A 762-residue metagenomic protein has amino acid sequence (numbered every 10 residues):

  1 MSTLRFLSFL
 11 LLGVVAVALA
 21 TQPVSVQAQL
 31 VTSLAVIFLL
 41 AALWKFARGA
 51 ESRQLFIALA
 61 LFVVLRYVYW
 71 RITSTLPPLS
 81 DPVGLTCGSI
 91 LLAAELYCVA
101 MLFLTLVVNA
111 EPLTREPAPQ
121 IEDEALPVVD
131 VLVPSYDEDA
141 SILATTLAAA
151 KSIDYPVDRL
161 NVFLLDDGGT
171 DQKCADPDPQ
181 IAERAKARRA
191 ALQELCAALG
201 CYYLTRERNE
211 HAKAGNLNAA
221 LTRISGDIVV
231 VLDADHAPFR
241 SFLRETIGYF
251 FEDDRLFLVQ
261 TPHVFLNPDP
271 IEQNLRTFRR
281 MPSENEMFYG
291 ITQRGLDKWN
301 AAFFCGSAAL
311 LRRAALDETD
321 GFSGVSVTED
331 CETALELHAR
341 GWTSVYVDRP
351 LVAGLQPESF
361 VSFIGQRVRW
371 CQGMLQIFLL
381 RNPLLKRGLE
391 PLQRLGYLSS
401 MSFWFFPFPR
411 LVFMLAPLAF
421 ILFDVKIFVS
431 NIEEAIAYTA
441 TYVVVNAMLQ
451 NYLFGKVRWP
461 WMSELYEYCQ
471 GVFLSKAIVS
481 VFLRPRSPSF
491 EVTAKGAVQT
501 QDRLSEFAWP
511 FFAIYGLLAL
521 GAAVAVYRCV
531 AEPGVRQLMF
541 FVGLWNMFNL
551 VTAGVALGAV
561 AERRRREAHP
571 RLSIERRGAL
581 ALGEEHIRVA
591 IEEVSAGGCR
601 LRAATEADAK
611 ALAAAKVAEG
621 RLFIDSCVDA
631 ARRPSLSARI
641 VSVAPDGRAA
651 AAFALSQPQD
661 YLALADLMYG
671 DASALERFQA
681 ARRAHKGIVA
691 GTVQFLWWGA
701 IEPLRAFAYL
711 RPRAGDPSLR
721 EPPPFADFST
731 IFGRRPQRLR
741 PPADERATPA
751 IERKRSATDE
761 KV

Functional and structural regions predicted by a protein language model:
M1-A125, F406-R410, A531, V535-A561 (+2 more regions): N-terminal membrane-anchoring/stem segments of glycan-assembly enzymes
M1-Q22, L40-Q54, S80-L85, L113-E116 (+3 more regions): Basic/Trp-rich segment in TM-proximal cytosolic loops or flexible interdomain/linker regions
V128-D130, N161, E332: Cell-envelope/extracellular polymer assembly enzymes that use nucleotide-activated donors
A148-R159: Short, acidic, metal-binding catalytic loop of nucleotide-sugar glycosyltransferases
A185-G200, L204-D227, R240-V327, H338-A339 (+2 more regions): Long helical/loop segments within the catalytic core of UDP-sugar-dependent glycosyltransferases, especially the large
D233-A237: The conserved acidic donor/metal-binding loop of glycosyltransferases
E336-V352: Catalytic donor-sugar/metal-binding loop of nucleotide-sugar-dependent glycosyltransferases
D502-D759: Structured alpha-helical
